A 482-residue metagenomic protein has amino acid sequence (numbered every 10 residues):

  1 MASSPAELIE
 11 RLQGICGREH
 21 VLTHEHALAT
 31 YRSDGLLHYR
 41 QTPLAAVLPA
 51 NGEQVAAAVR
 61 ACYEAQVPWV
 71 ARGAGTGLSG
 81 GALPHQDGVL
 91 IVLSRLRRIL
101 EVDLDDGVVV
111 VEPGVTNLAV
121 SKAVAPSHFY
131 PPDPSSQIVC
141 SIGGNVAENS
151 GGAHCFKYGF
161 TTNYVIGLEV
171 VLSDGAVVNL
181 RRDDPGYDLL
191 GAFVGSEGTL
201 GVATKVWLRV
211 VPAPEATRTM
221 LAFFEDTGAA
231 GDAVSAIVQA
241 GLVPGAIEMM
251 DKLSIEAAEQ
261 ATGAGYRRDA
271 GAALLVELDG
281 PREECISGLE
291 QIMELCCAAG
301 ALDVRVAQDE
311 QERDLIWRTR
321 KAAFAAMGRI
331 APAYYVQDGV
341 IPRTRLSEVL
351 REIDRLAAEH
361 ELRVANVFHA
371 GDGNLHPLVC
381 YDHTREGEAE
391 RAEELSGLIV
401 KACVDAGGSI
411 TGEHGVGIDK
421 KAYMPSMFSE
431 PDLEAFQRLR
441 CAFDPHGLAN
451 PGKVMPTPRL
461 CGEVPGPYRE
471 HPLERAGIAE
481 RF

Functional and structural regions predicted by a protein language model:
M1-P5, P431-F482: Intrinsic disorder at enzyme termini
M1-R60, G77-G107, K252-G263, D309-V336 (+3 more regions): N-terminal flexible segment immediately upstream of the FAD-binding catalytic core in FAD-dependent oxidoreductases
R18, V404-V416, L439-C441, P445-G452: Alpha-helix capping/hinge segments and adjacent helical runs
T23-R32, L208, P212, R218-L395 (+3 more regions): C-terminal substrate-recognition/cap domain of FAD-linked oxidoreductases
C62, G198, D444: Conserved, mostly hydrophobic/aromatic
S79-R97, A125-H128, G151-T162, V206-P212 (+3 more regions): A glycine- and small-aliphatic-rich helix-loop capping segment at beta-alpha/alpha-beta transitions that lines
R98-M250, A449, G466-F482: FAD-binding subdomain of flavoenzyme oxidoreductases
